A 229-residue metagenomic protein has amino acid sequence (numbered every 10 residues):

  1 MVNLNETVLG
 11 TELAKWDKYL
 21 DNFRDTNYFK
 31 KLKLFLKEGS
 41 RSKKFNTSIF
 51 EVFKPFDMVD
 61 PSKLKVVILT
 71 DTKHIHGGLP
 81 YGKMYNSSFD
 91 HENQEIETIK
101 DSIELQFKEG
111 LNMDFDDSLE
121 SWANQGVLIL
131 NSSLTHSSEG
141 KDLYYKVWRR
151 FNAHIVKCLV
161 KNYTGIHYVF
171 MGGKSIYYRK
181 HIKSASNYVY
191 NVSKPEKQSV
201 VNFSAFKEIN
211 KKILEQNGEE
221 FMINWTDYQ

Functional and structural regions predicted by a protein language model:
M1-G10, D17: Charged boundary/loop elements
T11, K18-H167, K174-Y177, I182-S184 (+3 more regions): A polyanion-binding, active-site-adjacent surface
E215-G218: Long, solvent-exposed, polar/charged low-complexity segments
